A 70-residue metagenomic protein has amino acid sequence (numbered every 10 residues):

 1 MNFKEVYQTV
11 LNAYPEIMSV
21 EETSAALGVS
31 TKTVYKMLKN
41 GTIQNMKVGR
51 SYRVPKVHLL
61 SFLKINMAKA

Functional and structural regions predicted by a protein language model:
M1-K36, K56-A70: Basic Lys/Arg-rich amphipathic helical interaction modules
M46-Y52: Short Lys/Arg-enriched helix C-cap and helix-to-coil transition segments that create basic nucleic-acid-contact patches
